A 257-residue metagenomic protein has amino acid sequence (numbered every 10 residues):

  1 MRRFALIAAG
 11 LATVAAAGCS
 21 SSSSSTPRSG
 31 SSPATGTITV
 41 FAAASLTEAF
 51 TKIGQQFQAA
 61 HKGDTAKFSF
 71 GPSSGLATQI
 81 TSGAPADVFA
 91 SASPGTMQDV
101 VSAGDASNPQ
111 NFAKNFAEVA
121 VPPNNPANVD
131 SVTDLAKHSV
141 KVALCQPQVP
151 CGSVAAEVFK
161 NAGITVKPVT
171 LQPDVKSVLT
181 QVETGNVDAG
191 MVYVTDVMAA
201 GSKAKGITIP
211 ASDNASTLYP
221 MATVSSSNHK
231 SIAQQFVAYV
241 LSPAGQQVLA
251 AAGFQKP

Functional and structural regions predicted by a protein language model:
M1-A8: Bacterial N-terminal signal peptides that target proteins for export
A12-T13, M97: Alpha-helical transmembrane segments and their juxtamembrane interfaces
V14-G18: C-terminal motif of bacterial Sec signal peptides marking the signal peptidase cleavage site
C19-A59, T65, S74, T78-T81 (+4 more regions): Exported/periplasmic ABC-transporter solute-binding proteins
G104, N108-Q110: Central helical "cap/lid" subdomain
